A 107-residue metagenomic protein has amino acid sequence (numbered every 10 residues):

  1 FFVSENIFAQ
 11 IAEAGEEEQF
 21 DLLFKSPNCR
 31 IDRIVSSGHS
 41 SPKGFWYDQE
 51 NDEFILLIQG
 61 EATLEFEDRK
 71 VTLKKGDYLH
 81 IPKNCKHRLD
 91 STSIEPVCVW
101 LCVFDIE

Functional and structural regions predicted by a protein language model:
F1-R33, S37-H39, K43-G44: A short, N-terminal "cap"/entry segment at the start of jelly-roll beta-barrel domains of the cupin/DSBH fold
D21-L23, K43-Q49, F66, D90-T92: Short histidine-centered beta-strand/loop micro-motifs that create catalytic or ligand/metal-coordination sites
N28, N51, V97-W100: A structure-centric signal for secondary-structure junctions around beta-strands
R30, T63-E65, R88, V99: General beta-strand recognition
D48-T63: Short, conserved beta-strand element in jelly-roll/cupin
E61-T63, K70, K86: Structural motif
D68-K83: Short acidic-glycine-tyrosine-enriched beta hairpin
N84-E107: Ligand-binding loop in jelly-roll beta-barrel domains
